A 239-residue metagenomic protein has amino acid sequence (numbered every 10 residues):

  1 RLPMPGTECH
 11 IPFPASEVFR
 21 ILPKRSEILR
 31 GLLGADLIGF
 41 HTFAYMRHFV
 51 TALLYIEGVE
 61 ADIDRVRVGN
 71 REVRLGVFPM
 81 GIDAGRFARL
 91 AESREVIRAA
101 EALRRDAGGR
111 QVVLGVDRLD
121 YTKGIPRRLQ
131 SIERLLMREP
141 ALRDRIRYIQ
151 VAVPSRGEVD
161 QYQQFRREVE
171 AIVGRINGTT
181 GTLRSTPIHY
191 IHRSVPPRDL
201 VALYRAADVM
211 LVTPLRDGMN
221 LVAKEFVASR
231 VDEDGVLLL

Functional and structural regions predicted by a protein language model:
R1-L239: Catalytic cores of carbohydrate-active enzymes across secretory and cytosolic contexts
